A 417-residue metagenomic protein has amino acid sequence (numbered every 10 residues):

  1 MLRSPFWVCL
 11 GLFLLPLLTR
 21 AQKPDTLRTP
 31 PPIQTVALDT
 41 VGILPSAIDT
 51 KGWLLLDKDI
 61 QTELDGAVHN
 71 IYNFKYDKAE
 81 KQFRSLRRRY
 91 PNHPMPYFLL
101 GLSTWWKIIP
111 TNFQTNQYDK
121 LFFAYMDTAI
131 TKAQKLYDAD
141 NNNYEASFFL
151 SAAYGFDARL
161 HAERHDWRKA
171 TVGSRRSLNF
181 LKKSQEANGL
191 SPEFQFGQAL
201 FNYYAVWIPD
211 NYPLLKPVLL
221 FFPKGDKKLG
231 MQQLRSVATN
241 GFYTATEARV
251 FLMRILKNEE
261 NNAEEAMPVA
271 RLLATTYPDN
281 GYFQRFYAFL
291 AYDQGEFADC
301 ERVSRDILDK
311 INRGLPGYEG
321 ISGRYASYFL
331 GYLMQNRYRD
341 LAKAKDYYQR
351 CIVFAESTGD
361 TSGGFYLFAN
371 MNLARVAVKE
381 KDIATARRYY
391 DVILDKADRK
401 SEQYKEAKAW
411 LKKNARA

Functional and structural regions predicted by a protein language model:
M1-T29, T40, S401, A417: Bacterial Sec-dependent N-terminal signal peptides
T40-V41, P45-G52, L56-L64, N70-K81 (+3 more regions): Short coil/linker segments at helix-helix boundaries
W53, L99-I108, D119, F123 (+5 more regions): TPR/TPR-like alpha-solenoid helical repeat scaffolds
D57-E63, P192, D210-P213, G241-R249 (+3 more regions): Generic helix N-cap/helix-start motif at coil->alpha-helix transitions
K58, N92, L99, N142-E145 (+10 more regions): Structural signature of alpha-solenoid helical repeat junctions
F74, H165, G225, E260-N261 (+3 more regions): Residue-level detector of the short coil/turn that links helix A to helix B within each tetratricopeptide repeat
R88, T131, L178-K182, Q232 (+6 more regions): Amphipathic alpha-helical segments of tetratricopeptide repeats
A248-N258, A291-G295, R305, N312 (+2 more regions): Alpha-helical adaptor scaffolds
